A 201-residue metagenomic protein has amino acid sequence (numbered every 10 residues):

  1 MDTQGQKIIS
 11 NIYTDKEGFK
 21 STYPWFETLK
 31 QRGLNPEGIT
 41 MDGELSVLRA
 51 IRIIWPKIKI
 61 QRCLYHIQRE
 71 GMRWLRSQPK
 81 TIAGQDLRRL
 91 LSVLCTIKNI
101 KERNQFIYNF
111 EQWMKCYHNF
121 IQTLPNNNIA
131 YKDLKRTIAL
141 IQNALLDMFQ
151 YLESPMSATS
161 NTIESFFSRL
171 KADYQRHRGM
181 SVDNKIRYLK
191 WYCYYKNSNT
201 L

Functional and structural regions predicted by a protein language model:
M1-T40, L45, R49-I53, K57 (+2 more regions): RNase H-like nuclease fold core
K7-N11, T22-F26, L34-G38, C63-H66 (+3 more regions): Glycine-rich loops and low-complexity Gly/Arg-rich segments that provide flexible linkers or classic glycine-based
E17, T81, H177-G179: A short hydrophobic/aromatic micro-motif that marks alpha-helical segments and, especially, helix-coil
F19-K20, Q61, E70-R73, T162 (+2 more regions): A generic structural micro-environment signature that highlights single residues at secondary-structure boundaries
L34-P36, I58-I60, P79-A83: Short, polar/flexible loop-turn hinges at active-site or ligand-entry regions and domain interfaces
E37-L48, W55, Q85-L201: Acidic/histidine-rich catalytic cores and adjacent linkers of DNA breakage/strand-transfer/modification proteins
W55-S77: Inter-helix linker motif
